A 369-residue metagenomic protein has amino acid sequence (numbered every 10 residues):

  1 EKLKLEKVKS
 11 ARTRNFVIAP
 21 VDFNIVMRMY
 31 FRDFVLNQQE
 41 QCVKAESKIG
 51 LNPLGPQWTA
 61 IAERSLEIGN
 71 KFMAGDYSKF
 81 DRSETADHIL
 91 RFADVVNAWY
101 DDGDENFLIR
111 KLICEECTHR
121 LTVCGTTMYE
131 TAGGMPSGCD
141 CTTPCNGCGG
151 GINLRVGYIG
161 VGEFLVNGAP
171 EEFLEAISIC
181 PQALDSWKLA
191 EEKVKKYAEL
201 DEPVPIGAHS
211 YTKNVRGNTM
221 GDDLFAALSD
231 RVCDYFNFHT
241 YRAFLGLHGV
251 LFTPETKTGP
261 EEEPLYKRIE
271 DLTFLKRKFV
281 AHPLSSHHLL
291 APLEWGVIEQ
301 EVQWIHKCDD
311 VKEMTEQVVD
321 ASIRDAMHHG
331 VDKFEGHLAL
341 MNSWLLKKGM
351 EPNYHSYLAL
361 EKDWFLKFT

Functional and structural regions predicted by a protein language model:
E1-A11, G55, T59-L66, N106-T131 (+2 more regions): Active-site-adjacent bridging/hinge elements
E1-Y100, D104, P136: Conserved two-metal-ion catalytic palm core of "right-hand" nucleic acid polymerases, unifying RNA-dependent RNA
F16-V17, F72-G75, M220, T253-T256 (+1 more regions): A structural signal for short, well-ordered beta-strand segments and their strand-loop junctions that often border
P20-M27, G147, F238, L272 (+1 more regions): Generic preference for well-ordered alpha-helical elements
V21-L36, C148-V156, Q317-H329: Short, hydrophobic/amphipathic alpha-helical patches that form generic packing surfaces within helical domains
V26-M27, Q39, R82-T85, I89-R91 (+5 more regions): Short helix/loop capping segments that flank catalytic or ligand/cofactor-binding pockets
I68-M220, A226-Y235, D271: Conserved polymerase palm-domain catalytic core
V161-E172, I177-K195, L200, V232-T369: Active-site and adjacent loop segments of nucleotide-processing enzymes that use two-metal-ion phosphate chemistry
